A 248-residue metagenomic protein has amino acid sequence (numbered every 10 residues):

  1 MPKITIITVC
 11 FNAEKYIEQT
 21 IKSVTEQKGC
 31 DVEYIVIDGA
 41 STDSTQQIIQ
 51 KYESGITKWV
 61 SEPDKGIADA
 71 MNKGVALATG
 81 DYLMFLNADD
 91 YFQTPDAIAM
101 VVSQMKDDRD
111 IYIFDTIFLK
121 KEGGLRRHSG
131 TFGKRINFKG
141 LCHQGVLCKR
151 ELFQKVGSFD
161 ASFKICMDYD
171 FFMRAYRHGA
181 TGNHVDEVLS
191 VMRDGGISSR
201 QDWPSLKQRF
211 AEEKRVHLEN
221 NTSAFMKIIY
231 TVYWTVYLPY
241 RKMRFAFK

Functional and structural regions predicted by a protein language model:
M1-D202: Nucleotide-sugar donor-binding/catalytic module of glycosyltransferases that assemble extracellular/cell-envelope
K73, A246-F247: Short, surface-exposed amphipathic charged segments that create phosphate/polyanion-binding patches used for binding
M192, Q201-M226: Catalytic core of nucleotide-sugar-dependent glycosyltransferases
N220-A246: A transmembrane-helix-recognition feature enriched in membrane-embedded lipid enzymes and envelope glyco-/phospholipid
